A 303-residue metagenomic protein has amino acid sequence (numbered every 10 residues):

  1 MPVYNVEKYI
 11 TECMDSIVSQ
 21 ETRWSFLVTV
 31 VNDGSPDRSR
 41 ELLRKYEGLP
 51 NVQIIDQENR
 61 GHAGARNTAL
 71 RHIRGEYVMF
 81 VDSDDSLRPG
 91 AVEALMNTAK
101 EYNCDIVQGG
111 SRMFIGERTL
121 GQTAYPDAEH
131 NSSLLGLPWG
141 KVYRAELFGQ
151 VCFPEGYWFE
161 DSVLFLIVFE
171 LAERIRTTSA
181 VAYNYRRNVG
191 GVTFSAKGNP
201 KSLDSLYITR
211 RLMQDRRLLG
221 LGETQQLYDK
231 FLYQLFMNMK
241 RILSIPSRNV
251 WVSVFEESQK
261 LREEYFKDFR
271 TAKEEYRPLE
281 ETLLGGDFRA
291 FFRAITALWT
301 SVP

Functional and structural regions predicted by a protein language model:
M1-R211, L218: Nucleotide-sugar donor-binding/catalytic module of glycosyltransferases that assemble extracellular/cell-envelope
F114, Y233-Q234: Short amphipathic coiled-coil heptad-repeat segments
A182-N188, S195-T224, L235-R241, I245-F269: Catalytic core of nucleotide-sugar-dependent glycosyltransferases
L218-K230, P278-G286: Structural motif
I245-P303: Membrane-interface aromatic/basic loop that binds lipid-linked glycans or pyrophosphate carriers, typified by
